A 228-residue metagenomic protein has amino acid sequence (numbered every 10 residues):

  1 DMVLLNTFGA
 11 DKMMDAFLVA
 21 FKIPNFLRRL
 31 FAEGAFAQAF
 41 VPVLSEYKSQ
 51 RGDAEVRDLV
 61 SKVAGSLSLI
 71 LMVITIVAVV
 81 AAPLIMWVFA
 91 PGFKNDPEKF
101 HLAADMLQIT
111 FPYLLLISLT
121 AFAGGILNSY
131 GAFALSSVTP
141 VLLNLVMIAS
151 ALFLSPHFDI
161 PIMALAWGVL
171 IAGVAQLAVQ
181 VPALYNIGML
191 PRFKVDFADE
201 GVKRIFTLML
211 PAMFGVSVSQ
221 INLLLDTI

Functional and structural regions predicted by a protein language model:
D1-I228: Membrane-embedded alpha-helical bundles of multi-pass transporters/translocases, especially carrier/permease families
